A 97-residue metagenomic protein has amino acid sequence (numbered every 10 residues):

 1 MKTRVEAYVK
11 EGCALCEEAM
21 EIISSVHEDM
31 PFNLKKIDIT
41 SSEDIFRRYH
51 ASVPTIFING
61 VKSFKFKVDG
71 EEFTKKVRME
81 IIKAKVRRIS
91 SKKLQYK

Functional and structural regions predicted by a protein language model:
M1-S25: Local sequence-structure signature of Cys/Sec-based thiol-disulfide redox active-site neighborhoods
R4, D29-N33: A generic structural signal for alpha->beta connector loops
E17-E21, R47-R48, V68: Generic recognition of short, well-ordered alpha-helical segments
F32-E43, H50: Thiol-based oxidoreductase modules, predominantly thioredoxin-like and allied folds used for disulfide exchange
V53-S63: A short, hydrophobic beta-strand/beta-hairpin element that forms part of a small beta-sheet core
V61-R87: Non-catalytic, surface beta->alpha helical segment in thiol-disulfide oxidoreductase systems
A84-K97: Secretory/periplasmic and organellar redox-cofactor proteins
